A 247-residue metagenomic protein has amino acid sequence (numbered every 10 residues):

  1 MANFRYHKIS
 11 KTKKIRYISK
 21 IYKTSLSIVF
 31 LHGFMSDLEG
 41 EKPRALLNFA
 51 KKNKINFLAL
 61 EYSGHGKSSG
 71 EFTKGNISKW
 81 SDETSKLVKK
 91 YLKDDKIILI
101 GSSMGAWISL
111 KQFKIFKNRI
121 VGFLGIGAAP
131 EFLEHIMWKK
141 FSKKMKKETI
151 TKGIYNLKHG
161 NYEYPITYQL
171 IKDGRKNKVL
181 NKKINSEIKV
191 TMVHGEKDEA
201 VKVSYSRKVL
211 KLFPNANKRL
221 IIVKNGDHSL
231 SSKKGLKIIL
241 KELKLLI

Functional and structural regions predicted by a protein language model:
M1-Y22, S232: N-terminal cap/lid segment of alpha/beta-hydrolase-fold proteins
S25-G33: Short beta-strand element of the alpha/beta-hydrolase
M35-E41: Short substrate-entry loop that stabilizes the transition state in hydrolases
P43, L47-S69: Conserved alpha/beta-hydrolase
H65-Y91: Catalytic nucleophile-loop/oxyanion-hole region of alpha/beta-hydrolase and closely related hydrolase-like folds
L99-G101, I126: Short beta-strand immediately N-terminal to the catalytic nucleophile in serine-hydrolase-like folds
G101-S109: Gly/Ala-rich beta-loop-alpha elbow adjacent to hydrolase catalytic centers
W107, R119-N217, I221-V223, D227-L246: The alpha/beta-hydrolase serine catalytic core
